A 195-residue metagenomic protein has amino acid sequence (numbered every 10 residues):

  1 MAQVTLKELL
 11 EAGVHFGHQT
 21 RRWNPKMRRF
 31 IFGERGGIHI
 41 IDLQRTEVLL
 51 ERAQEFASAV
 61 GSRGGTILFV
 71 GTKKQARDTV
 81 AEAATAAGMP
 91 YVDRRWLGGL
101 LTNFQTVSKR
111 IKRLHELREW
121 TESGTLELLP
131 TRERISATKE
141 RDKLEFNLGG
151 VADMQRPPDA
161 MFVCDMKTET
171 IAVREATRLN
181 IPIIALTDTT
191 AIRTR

Functional and structural regions predicted by a protein language model:
A2-T66, T72-K73, R77-S123, T131-R134 (+1 more regions): N-terminal cationic and glycine-rich segments that engage phosphates or anionic surfaces
Q54-E55, E145-V151, T170-I171: A generic local structural motif
G71, D93, F162-M166, A185-T187: Flexible glycine-/small-residue-rich
Q75, E169, A191: Surface-exposed, flexible loop/turn segments at secondary-structure boundaries
R118-A160: Active-site rim loops that border cofactor/substrate pockets in soluble metabolic enzymes
D153-R178: Glycine-rich phosphate-binding loop
A172-R174, L179-R195: Short glycine/threonine-rich loop/turn motifs
